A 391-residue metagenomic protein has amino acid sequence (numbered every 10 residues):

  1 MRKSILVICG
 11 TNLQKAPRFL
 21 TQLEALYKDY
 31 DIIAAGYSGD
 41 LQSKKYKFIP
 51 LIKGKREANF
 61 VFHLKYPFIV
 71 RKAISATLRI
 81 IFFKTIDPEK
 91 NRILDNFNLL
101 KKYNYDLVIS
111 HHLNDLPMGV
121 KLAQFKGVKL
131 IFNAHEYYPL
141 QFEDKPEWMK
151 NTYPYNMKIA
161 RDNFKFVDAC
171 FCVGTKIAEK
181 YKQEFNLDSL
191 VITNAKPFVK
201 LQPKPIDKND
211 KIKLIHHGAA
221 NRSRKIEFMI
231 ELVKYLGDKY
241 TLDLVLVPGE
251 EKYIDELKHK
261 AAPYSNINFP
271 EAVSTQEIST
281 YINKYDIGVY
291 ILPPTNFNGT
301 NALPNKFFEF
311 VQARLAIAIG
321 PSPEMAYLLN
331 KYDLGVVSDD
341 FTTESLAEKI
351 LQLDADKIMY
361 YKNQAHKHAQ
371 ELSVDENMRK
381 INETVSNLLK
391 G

Functional and structural regions predicted by a protein language model:
M1-G54, A169, S189, T193 (+3 more regions): N-terminal subdomain of nucleotide-sugar transferases
L6-I8, F171, I206-R224, M229-K234 (+1 more regions): Conserved donor-binding/catalytic core segment of Leloir-type glycosyltransferases
Q22-E24, K84-K102, P117, K121-F125 (+3 more regions): Membrane-proximal helix-turn-helix segments that form the acceptor-binding/catalytic region of lipid-linked
I49, P139, M157-P203: Donor nucleotide-sugar binding/catalytic pocket of nucleotide-sugar-dependent glycosyltransferases
H217, L242-D255, E271: Glycosyltransferase donor-sugar binding loop
R224, Q276-Y281, G288-F308, A318-Y327: Nucleotide-sugar-dependent
I254-I282: Nucleotide-activated donor-binding/catalytic signature segment of Leloir-type glycosyltransferases, i.e., the conserved
F341-S345, A355-S386: A charged, aromatic-enriched C-terminal amphipathic alpha-helix characteristic of glycosyltransferases across folds
